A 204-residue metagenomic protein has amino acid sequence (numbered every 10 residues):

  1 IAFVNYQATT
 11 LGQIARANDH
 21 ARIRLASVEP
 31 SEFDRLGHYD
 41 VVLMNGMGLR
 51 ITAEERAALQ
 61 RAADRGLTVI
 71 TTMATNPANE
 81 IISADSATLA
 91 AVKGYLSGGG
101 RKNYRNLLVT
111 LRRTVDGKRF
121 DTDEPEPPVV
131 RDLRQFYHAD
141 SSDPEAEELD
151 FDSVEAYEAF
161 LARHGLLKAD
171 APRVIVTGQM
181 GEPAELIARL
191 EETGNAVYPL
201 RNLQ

Functional and structural regions predicted by a protein language model:
I1-Q204: An N-terminal assembly and electron-transfer interface module characteristic of large anaerobic redox and radical
